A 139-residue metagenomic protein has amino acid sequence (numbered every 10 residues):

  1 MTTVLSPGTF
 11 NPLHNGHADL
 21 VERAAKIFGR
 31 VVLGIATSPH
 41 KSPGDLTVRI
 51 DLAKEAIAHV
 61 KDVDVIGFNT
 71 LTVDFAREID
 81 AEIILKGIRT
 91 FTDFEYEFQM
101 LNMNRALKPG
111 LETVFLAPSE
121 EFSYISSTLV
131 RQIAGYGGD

Functional and structural regions predicted by a protein language model:
M1-D139: Nucleotidyltransferase catalytic core that binds NTPs
